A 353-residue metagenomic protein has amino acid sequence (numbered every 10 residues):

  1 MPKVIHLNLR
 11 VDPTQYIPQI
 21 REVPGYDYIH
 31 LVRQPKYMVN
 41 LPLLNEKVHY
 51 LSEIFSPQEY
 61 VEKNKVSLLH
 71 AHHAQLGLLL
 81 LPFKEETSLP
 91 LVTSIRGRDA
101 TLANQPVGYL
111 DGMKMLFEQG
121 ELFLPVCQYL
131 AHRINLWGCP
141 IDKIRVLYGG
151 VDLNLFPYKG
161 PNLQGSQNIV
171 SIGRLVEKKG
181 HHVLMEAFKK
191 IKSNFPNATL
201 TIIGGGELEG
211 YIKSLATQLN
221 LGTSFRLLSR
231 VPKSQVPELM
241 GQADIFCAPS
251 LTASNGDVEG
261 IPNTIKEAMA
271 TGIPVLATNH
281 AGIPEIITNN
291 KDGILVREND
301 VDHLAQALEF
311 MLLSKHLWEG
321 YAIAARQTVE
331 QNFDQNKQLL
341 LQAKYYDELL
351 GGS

Functional and structural regions predicted by a protein language model:
T14-P18, Q167, S171-S193, E207-K213 (+2 more regions): A conserved mid-protein helix/loop that constitutes part of the nucleotide-sugar donor-binding site
A71-L76, I95: Short His-centered aromatic/hydrophobic patch
N104-V107, N135, I141, V151-S166: Acidic anion/phosphate-binding donor-loop and adjacent secondary structure in glycosyltransferase catalytic cores
Y129, G150: Carbohydrate-associated surface elements
K213-S234: Nucleotide-activated donor-binding/catalytic signature segment of Leloir-type glycosyltransferases, i.e., the conserved
G241-G256, I273: Acidic donor-binding loop of glycosyltransferase active sites
I265, A270, P274-A277, I287: Short hydrophobic beta-strand element within catalytic cores of glycosyltransferases and related nucleotide-activated
N289-N290, I294-V301, F310-H316: Conserved acidic donor-binding segment of nucleotide-sugar-dependent glycosyltransferases
